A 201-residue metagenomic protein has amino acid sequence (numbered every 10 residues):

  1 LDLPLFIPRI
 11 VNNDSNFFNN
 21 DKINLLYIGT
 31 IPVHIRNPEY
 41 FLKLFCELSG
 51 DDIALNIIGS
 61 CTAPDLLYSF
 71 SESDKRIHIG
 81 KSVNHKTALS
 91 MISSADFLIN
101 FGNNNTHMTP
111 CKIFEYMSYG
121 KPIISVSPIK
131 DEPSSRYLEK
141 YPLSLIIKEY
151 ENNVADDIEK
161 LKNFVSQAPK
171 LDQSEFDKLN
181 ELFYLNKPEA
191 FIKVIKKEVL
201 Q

Functional and structural regions predicted by a protein language model:
L1-V11: Donor nucleotide-sugar binding/catalytic pocket of nucleotide-sugar-dependent glycosyltransferases
F17-I35: Conserved donor-binding/catalytic core segment of Leloir-type glycosyltransferases
P32-E47: A conserved mid-protein helix/loop that constitutes part of the nucleotide-sugar donor-binding site
I53-L89: Nucleotide-activated donor-binding/catalytic signature segment of Leloir-type glycosyltransferases, i.e., the conserved
N84-A95, S118: Short acidic alpha-helix that forms the nucleotide-activated donor recognition element in Leloir-type transferases
I92-H107: Acidic donor-binding loop of glycosyltransferase active sites
I129-L161: Change "using UDP/GDP/dTDP sugars" to "using nucleotide sugars
K148-E198: A charged, aromatic-enriched C-terminal amphipathic alpha-helix characteristic of glycosyltransferases across folds
